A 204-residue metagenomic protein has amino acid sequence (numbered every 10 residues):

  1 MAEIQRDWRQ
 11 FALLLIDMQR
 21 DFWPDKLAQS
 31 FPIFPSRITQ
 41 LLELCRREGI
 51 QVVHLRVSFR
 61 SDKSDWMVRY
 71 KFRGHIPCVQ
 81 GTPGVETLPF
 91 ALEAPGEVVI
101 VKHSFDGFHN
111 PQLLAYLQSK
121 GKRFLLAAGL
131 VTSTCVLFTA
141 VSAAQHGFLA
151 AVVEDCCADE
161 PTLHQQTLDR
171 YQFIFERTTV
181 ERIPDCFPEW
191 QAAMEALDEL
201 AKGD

Functional and structural regions predicted by a protein language model:
M1-A12, Q40-E48, G74-D204: Active-site-adjacent betaalpha module
R9, L27-S58: A short alpha/beta connector and helix-capping loop motif
A12-M18: Acidic-leg catalytic submotif of subtilisin-like serine proteases
M18, V57-F59, D155: Active-site loop/turn elements of alpha/beta-hydrolase fold enzymes, especially the short glycine-/histidine-rich
Q19-D25: Short acidic, Gly/Ser-rich segments with clustered Asp/Glu that frequently serve as metal-coordination loops in enzyme
K26-P32, K71-P77: Short glycine-enriched, charge-decorated loop/helix-capping segments at active-site entrances that position
Q51-V52, V57-G74: Early exported N-terminus immediately downstream of N-terminal targeting peptides
